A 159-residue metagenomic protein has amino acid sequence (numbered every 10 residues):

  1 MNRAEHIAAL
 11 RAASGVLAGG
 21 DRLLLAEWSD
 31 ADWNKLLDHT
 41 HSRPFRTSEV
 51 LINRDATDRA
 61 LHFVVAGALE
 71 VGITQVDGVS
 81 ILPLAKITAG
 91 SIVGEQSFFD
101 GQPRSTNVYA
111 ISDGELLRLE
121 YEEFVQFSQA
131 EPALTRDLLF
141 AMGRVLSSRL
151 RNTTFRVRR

Functional and structural regions predicted by a protein language model:
M1-R159: Cytosolic regulatory regions built on CNB/CRP/Popeye-like sensor folds
